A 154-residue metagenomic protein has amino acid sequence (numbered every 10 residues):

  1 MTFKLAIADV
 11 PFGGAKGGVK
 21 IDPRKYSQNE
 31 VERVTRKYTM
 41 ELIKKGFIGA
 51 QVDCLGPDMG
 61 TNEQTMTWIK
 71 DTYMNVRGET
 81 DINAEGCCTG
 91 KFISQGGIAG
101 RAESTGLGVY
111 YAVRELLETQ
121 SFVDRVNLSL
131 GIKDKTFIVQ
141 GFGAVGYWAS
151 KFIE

Functional and structural regions predicted by a protein language model:
T2-K133: Glycine/serine-rich phosphate-binding loop and adjoining beta1-alpha1 elements at the start of nucleotide-handling
K135-F137: Conserved hydrophobic helix-helix packing surfaces used for dimerization/oligomerization
G141-F142: Glycine-rich Rossmann-fold phosphate-binding loop(s) that bind the pyrophosphate of adenine dinucleotide cofactors
G146-Y147: N-terminal Rossmann-fold NAD(P) dinucleotide-binding loop
I153: Aromatic pocket-lining residues of Rossmann-like dinucleotide-binding sites
